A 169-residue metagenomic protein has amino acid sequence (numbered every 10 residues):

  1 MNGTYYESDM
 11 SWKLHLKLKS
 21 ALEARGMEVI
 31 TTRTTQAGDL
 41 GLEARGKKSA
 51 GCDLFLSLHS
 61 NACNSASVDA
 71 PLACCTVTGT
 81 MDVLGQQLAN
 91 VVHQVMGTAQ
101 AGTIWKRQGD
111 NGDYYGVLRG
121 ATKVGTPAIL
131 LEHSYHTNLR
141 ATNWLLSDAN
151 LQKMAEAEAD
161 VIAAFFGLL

Functional and structural regions predicted by a protein language model:
M1-N2: Short, surface-exposed beta-strand segments enriched in small/polar/acidic residues
Y5-L169: Active-site-proximal helix/loop segments of hydrolytic enzymes
